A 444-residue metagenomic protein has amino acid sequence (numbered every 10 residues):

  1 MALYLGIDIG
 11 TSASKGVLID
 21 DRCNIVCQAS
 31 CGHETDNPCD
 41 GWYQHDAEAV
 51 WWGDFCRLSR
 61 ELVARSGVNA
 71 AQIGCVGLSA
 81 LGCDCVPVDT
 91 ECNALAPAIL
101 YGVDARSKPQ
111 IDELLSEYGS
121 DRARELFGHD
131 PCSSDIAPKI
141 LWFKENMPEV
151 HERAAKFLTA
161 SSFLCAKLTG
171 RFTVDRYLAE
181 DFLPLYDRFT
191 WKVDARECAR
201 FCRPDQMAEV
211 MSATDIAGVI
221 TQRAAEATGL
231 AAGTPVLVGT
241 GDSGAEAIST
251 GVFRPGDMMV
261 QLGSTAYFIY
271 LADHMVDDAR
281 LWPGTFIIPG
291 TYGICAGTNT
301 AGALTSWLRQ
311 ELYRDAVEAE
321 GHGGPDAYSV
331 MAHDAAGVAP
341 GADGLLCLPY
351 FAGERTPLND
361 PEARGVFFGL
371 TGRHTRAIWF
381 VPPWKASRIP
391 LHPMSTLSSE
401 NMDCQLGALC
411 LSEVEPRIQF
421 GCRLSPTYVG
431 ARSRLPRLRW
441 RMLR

Functional and structural regions predicted by a protein language model:
M1-P97, E113, E125, R153 (+5 more regions): N-terminal glycine/serine-rich phosphate-binding loop of ATP-dependent small-molecule kinases, especially carbohydrate
L5-G6, L115-G128, L141-T173, L183-F201 (+2 more regions): Active-site core segments that coordinate phosphate-bearing ligands/cofactors across diverse enzyme families
G10-A13, Q72-G74, S79-L81, I136 (+4 more regions): Short, basic and Ser/Thr-rich N-terminal targeting/leader segments
G32, Y101-G102, N299: A generic structural motif
A64-G102, D130-S134, S161, C165-Y186 (+1 more regions): Short beta-strand-loop/turn "lid" adjacent to the catalytic site in phosphate-handling enzymes
L100-E117: Short alpha-helix plus adjacent loop in nuclease-associated cores
F201-T214: A conserved helix-loop-beta module that forms one wall/lid of the active-site cleft in ATP-utilizing catalytic domains
